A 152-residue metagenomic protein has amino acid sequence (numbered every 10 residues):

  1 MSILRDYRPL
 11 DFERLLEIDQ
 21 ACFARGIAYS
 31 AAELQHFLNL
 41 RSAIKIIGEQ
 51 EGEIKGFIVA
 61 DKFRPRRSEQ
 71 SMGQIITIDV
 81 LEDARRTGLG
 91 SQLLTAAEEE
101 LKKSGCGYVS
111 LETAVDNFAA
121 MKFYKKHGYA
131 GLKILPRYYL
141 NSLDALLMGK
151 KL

Functional and structural regions predicted by a protein language model:
S2, D6-D83, L94-A96, E100 (+1 more regions): Acetyl-CoA-dependent GNAT
D11, T77-D79, A84, G88 (+3 more regions): Conserved functional loop/turn residues at catalytic and ligand-binding sites
F23, F57, A84, F123 (+2 more regions): Conserved hydrophobic/aromatic "anchor" residues that stabilize well-ordered secondary structure elements
E33, G52, V115, Y138-Y139: Conserved beta-strand edge residues that scaffold enzyme active sites
V80, R86-E99, F118, K122-K126: Conserved acetyl-CoA-binding loop-helix of GNAT-fold acetyltransferases
L94, L101-E112, L135: Conserved GNAT acetyl-CoA-binding A-motif
S110-T113, K125, A130-L146: Conserved catalytic-core motifs of GNAT/GCN5-like acyltransferases
